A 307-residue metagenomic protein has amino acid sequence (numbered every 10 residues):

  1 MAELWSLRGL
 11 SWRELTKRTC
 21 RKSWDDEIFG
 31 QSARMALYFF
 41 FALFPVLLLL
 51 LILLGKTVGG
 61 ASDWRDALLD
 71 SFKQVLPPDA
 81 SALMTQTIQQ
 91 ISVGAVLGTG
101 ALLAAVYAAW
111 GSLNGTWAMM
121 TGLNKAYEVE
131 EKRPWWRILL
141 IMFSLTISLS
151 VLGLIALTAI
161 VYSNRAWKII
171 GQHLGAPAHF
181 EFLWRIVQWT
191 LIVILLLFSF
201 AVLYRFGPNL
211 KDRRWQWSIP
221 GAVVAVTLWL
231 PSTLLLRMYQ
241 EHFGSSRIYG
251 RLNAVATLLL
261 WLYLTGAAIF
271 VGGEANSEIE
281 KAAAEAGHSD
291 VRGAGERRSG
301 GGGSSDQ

Functional and structural regions predicted by a protein language model:
M1-Q307: Membrane-embedded alpha-helices and immediately adjacent juxtamembrane helical segments in alpha-helical membrane
